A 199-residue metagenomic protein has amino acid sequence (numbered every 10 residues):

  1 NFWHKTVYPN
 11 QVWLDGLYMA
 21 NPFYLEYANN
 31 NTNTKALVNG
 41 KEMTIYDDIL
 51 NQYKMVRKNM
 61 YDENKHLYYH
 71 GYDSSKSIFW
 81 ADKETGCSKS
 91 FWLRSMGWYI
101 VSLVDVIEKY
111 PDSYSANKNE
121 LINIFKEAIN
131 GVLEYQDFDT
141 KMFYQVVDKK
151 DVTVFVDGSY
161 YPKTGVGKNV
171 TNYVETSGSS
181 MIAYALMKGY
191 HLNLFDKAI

Functional and structural regions predicted by a protein language model:
N1-I199: Glycan-recognition and catalytic cores of secretory/periplasmic carbohydrate-active enzymes
